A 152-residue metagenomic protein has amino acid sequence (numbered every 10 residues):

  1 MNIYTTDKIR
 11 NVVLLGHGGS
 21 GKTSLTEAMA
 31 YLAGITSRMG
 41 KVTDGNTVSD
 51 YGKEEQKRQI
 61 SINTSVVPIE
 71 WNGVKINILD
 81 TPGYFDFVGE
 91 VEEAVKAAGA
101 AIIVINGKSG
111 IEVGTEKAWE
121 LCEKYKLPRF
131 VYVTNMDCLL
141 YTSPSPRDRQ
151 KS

Functional and structural regions predicted by a protein language model:
M1-I105, I111: P-loop NTPase switch module centered on the Walker A-proximal segment
A98-A100, Y125-R129: Short glycine-/polar-rich loops that comprise or flank the Walker A/P-loop and associated switch/sensor motifs
I103, V131-Y132: Structural beta-sheet core signal
E112-K124: Amphipathic helical hotspot of TIR/SEFIR-family domains
Y132-L140: G-domain G4 guanine-recognition motif of GTPases
Y141-D148: Conserved small/polar residues in nucleotide/adenosyl-binding loops
